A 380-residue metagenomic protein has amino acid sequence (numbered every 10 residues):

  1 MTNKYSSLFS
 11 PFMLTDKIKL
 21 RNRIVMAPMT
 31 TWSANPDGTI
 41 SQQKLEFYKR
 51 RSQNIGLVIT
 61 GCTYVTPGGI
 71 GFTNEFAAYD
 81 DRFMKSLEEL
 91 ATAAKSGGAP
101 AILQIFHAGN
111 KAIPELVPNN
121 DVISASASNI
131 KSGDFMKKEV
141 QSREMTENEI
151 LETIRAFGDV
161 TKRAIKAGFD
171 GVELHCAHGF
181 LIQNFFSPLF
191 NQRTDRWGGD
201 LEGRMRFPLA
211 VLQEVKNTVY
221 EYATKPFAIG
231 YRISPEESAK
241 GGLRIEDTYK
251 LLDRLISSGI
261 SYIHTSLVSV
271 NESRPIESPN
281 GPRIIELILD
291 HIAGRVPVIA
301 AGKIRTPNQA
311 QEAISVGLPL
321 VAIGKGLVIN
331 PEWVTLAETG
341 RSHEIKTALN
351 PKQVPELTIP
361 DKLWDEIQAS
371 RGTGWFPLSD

Functional and structural regions predicted by a protein language model:
M1-D380: Flavin-dependent oxidoreductase catalytic cores
